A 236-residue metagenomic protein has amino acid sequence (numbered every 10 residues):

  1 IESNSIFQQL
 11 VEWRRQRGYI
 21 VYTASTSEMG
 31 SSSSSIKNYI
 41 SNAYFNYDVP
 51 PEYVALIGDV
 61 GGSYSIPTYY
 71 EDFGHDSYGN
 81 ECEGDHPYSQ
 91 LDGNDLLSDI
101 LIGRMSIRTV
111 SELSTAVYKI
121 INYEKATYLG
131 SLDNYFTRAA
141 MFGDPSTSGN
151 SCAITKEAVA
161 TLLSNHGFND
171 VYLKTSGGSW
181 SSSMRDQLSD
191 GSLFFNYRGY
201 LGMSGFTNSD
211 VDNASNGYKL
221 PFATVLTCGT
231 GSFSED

Functional and structural regions predicted by a protein language model:
I1-D236: Cysteine-dependent hydrolase recognition
